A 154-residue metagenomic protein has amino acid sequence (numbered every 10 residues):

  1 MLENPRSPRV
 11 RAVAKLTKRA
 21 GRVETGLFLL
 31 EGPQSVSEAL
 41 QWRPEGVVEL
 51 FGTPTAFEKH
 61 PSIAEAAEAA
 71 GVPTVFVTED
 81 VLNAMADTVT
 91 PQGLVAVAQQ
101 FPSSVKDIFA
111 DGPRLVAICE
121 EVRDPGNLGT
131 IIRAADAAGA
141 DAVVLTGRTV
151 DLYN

Functional and structural regions predicted by a protein language model:
M1-V89: N-terminal positively charged helical leader segments and presequences
P33, P102-D107: A short, well-structured juxtamembrane/interface segment
K59, N83, S103, D151-L152: Flexible, glycine-rich phosphate/dinucleotide-binding loops and adjacent beta-alpha linkers at cofactor/substrate
Q92-G93: Gly/Ser-rich helix-loop-strand patches that form or flank binding pockets for ribonucleotide-derived cofactors
A96: Glycine-rich phosphate-binding loops that contact phosphosugars or nucleotide phosphates
Q99, I108-N154: RNA substrate-binding interface of SAM-dependent RNA methyltransferases
